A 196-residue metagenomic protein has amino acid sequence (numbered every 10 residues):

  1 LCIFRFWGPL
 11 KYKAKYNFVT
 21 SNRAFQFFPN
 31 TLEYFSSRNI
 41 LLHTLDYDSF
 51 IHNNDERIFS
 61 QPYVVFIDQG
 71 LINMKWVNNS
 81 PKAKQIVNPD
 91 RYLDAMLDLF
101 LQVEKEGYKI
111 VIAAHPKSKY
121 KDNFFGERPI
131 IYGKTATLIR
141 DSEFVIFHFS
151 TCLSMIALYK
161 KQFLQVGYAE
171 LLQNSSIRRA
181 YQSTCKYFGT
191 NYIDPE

Functional and structural regions predicted by a protein language model:
L1-I51, C152-L153: Active-site and donor-binding regions of nucleotide-sugar-utilizing enzymes
P9-L10, R57, T137-I139: Structural alpha-helical scaffold elements that stabilize or flank donor/cofactor-binding regions in carbohydrate
Y16, Y63, E143-F144: Structural motif
A24-P29, F50, M74, K117-F124 (+1 more regions): Short, charged/polar "capping" segments at the starts of alpha-helices and the immediately preceding loops
H43-D48, G133-T137, Y168-Q173: Short, acidic/turn-prone active-site loops that include or flank metal/cofactor- and phosphate-binding residues
Y47-K119: Conserved catalytic-core segment of nucleotide-activated headgroup transferases in glycan assembly
H52, Y108-Y159, F163: Donor nucleotide-activated moiety binding/catalytic core segment of transferases that use nucleotide-activated donors
N123-G126, T151-E196: Catalytic binding pocket for nucleotide-activated donors in carbohydrate/polymer assembly enzymes
